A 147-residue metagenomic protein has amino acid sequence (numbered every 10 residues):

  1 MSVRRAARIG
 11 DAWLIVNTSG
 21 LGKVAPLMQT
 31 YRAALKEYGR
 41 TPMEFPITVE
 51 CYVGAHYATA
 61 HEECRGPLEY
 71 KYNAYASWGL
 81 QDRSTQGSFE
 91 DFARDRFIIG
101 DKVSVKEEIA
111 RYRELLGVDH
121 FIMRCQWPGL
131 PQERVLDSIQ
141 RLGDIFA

Functional and structural regions predicted by a protein language model:
M1-A147: Active-site-adjacent structural elements that line small-molecule/cofactor binding pockets in enzymes
